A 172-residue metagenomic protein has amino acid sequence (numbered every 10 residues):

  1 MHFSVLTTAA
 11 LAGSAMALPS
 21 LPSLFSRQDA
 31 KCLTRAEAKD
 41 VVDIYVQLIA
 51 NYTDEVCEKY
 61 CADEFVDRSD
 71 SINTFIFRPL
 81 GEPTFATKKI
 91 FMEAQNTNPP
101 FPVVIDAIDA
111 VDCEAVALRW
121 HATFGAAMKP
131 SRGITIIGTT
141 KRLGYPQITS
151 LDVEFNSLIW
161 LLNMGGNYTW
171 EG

Functional and structural regions predicted by a protein language model:
M1-P22: Fungal secretory targeting signals
M16-G172: C-terminal and inter-domain tail/linker signature
